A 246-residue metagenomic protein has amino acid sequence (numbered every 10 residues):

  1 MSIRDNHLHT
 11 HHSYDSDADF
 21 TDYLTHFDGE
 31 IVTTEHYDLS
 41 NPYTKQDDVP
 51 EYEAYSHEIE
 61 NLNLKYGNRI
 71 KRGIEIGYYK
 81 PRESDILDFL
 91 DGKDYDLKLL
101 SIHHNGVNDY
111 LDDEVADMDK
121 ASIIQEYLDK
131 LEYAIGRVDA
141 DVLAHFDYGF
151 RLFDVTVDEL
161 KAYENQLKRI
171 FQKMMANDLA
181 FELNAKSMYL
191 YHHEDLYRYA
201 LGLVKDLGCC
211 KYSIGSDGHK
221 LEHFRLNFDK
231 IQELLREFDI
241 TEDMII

Functional and structural regions predicted by a protein language model:
M1-K80, D85, F150-K161, N165 (+2 more regions): An N-terminally biased module of ancient metal coordination in phosphate/nucleic-acid-related enzymes
S2-D5, E30-V32, R69-G73, D96-L99 (+3 more regions): Structural preference for beta-strand elements that scaffold enzyme active sites
Y23-D28, L90, A134, M174 (+2 more regions): Generic structural signal for hydrophobic
F27-E30, D94, V138-V142, G208 (+1 more regions): Short loop/turn motifs at secondary-structure junctions
T34, S101, F146, N184 (+1 more regions): Conserved residues at the C-terminal ends of beta-strands
K45-A176: Extended substrate/RNA-proximal surfaces in nucleic-acid metabolism proteins
K71, D243-I245: General small-molecule cofactor/ligand-binding pocket signal
A162-R225, L234, T241-E242: Active-site-adjacent C-terminal substructures of enzyme catalytic domains
